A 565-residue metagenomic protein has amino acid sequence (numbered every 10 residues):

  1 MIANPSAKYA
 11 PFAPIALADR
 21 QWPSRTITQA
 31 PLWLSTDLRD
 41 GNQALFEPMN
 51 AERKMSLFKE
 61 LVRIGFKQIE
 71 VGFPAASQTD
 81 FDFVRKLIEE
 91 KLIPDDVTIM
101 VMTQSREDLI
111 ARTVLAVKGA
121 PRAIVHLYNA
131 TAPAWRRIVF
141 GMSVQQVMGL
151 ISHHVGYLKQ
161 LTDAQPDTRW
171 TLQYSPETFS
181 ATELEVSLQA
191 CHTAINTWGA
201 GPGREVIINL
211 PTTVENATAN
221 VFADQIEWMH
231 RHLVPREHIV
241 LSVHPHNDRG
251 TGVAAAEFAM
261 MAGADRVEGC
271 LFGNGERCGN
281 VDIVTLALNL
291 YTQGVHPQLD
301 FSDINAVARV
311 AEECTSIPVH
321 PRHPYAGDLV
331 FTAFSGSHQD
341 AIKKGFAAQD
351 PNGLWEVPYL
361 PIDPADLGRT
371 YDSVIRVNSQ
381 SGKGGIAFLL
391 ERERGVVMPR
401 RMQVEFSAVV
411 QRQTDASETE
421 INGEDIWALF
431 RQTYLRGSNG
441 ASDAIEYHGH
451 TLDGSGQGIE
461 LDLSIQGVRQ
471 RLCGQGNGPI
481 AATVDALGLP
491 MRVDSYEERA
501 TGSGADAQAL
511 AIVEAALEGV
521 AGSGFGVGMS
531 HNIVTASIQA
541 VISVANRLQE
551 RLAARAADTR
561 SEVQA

Functional and structural regions predicted by a protein language model:
M1-E107, R369, V374-V377, S381 (+1 more regions): N-terminal capping/small domains of soluble enzymes
M1-R39, G294-C473, A505-L510: A mid-to-C-terminal "edge-of-domain" accessory segment
N4-Y9, W33, F46-Q68, V84-E90 (+4 more regions): Alpha/beta enzyme core
D40, A44-L45, P74-Q78, A132-A134 (+5 more regions): Short, small-residue-enriched loops and turns at beta-alpha junctions that line or gate enzyme active sites
W135, L210-T212, V240, E268-E276 (+4 more regions): Short beta-alpha connecting loops at secondary-structure transitions that line or flank enzyme active sites
V214-D350: Catalytic alpha/beta core domains of metabolic enzymes, predominantly
P490-G519: Generic long, charged, amphipathic alpha-helical segments
A521-E562: Mixed-charge, glycine-accented linear interaction segment located at domain edges/termini
